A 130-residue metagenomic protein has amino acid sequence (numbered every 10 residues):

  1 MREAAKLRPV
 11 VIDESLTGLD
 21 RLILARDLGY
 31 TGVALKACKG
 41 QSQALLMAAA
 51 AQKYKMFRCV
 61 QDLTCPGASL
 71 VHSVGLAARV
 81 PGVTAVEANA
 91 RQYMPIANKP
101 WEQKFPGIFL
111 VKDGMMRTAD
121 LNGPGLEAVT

Functional and structural regions predicted by a protein language model:
M1-T64, A68-L70: Catalytic core of soluble alpha/beta enzymes
L63-T130: Flexible C-terminal active-site loop/helix
